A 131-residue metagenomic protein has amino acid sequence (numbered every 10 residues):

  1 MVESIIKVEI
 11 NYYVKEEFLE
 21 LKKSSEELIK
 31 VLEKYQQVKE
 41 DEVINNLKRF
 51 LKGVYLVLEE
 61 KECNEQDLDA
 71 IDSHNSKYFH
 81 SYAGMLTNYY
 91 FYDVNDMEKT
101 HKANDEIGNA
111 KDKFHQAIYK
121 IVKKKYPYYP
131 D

Functional and structural regions predicted by a protein language model:
V2-G53, H115, Y119-D131: Short terminal alpha-helical segments
E17, S24, V31, Q66 (+5 more regions): Amphipathic coiled-coil alpha-helices
K34-Y89: Amphipathic alpha-helical interaction modules
S76-D131: Amphipathic alpha-helical binding modules
